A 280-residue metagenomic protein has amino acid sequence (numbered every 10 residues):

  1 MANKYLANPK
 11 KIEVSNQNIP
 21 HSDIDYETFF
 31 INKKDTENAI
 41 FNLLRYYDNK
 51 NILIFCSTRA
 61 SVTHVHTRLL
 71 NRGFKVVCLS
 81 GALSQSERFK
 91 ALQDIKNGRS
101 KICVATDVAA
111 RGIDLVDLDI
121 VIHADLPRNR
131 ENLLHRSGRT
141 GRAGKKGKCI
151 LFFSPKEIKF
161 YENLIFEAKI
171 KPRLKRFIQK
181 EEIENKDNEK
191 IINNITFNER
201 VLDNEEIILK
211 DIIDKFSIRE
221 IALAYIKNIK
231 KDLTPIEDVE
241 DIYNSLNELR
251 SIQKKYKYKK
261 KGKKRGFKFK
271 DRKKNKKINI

Functional and structural regions predicted by a protein language model:
M1-Q17, E162-I170: Post-DEXD/H (motif II) to motif III coupling segment of the RecA-like Helicase ATP-binding lobe
A2, I24, I40, I54-C56 (+6 more regions): Residue-level signature of catalytic and energy-coupling elements of molecular machines, predominantly ATP/GTP-dependent
P9, I52, V76, P172: Hydrophobic anchor at the start of a short beta-strand that flanks the dinucleotide cofactor-binding loop
K10-N18, T28-K34, G81, A124-P127 (+2 more regions): Conserved AAA+ ATPase "SRH/arginine-finger" region at the nucleotide-binding site
D23-R68, N204-D211: Conserved interdomain hinge at the start of the Helicase C-terminal
C56, T106-V108, R176: Short secondary-structure boundary segments
R68-F166: Conserved RecA-like helicase motor core of SF1/SF2 enzymes
K145-I280: Arginine-glycine-biased low-complexity disordered regions
